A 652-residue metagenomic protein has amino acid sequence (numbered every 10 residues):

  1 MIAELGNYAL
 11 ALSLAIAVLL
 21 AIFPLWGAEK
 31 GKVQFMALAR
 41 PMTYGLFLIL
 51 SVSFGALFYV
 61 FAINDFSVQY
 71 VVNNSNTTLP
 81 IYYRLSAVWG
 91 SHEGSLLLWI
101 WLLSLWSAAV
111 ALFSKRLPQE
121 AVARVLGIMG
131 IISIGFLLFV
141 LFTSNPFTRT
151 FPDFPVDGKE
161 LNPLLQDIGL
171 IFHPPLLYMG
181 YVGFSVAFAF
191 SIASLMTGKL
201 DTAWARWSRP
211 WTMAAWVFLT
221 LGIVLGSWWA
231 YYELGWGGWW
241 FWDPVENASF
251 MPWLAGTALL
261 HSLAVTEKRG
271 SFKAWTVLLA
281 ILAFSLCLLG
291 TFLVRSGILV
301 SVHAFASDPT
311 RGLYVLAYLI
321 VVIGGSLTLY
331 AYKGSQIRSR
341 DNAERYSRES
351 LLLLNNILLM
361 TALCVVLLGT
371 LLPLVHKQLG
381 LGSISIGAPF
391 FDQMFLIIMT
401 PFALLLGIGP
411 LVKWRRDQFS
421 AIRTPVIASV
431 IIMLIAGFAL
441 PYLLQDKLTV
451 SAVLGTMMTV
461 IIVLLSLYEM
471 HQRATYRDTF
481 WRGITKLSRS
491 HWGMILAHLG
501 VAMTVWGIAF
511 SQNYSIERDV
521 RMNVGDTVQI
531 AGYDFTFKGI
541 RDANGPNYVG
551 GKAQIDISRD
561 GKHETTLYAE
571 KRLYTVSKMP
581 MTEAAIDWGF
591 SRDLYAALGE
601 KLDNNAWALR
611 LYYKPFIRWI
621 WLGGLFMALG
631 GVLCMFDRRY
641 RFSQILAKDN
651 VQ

Functional and structural regions predicted by a protein language model:
M1-A9, K32-A37, Y59-E93, N145-P174 (+10 more regions): Membrane-interface interhelical loops and short amphipathic "cap" helices that link adjacent transmembrane segments
M1-V33, L50-V52, F66, P244-L254 (+5 more regions): Contiguous transmembrane helix-bundle modules in multi-pass membrane proteins
A11-I22, K32, S95-S227, G235: A conserved hydrophobic secondary-structure block that centers on an alpha-helix together with its immediately flanking
L25-G31, A108-L117, A189-L200, L260-E267 (+3 more regions): Structural signal for the C-terminal ends of transmembrane alpha-helices and the immediately following loop
E29-L50, L112-S133, M196-V217, W242 (+5 more regions): Membrane-interfacial loop-to-helix junctions in multi-pass inner-membrane proteins
G45-A62, G135, F218-L225, L286 (+1 more regions): A generic, lipid-embedded transmembrane alpha helix
L50-N73, T77, S86-S107, A111 (+5 more regions): Transmembrane-helix bundle segments that line or gate the permeation/cavity pathway in multi-pass membrane proteins
R518-R610: Soluble non-transmembrane domains of integral membrane proteins
